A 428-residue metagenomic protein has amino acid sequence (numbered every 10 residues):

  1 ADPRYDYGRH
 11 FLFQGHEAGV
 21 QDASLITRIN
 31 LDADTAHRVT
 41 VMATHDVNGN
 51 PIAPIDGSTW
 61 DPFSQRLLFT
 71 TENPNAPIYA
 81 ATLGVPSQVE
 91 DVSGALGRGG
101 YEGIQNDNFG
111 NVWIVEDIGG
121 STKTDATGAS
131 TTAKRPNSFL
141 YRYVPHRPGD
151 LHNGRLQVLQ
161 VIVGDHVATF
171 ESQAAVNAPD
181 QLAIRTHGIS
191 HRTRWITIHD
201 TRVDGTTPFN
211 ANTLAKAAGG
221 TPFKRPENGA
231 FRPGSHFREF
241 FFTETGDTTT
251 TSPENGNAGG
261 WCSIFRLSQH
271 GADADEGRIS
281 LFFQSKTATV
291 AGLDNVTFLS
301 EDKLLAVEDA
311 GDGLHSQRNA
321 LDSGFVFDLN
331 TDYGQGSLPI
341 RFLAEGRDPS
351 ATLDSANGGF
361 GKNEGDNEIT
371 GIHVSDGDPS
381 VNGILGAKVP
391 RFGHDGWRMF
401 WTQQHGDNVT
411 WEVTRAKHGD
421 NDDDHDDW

Functional and structural regions predicted by a protein language model:
A1-W428: Sequence/structural signature of beta-propeller domains
